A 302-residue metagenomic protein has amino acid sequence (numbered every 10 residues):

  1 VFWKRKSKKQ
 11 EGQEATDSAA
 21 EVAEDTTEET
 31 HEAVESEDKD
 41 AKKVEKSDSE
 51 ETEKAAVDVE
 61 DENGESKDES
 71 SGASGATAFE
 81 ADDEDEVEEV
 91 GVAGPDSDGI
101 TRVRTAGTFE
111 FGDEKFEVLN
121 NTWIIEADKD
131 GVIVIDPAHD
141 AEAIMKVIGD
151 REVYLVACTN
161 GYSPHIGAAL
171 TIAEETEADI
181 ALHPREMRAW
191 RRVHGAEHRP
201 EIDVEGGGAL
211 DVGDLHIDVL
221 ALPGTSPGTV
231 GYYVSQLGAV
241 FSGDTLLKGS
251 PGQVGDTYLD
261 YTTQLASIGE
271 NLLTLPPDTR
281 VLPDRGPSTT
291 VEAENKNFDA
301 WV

Functional and structural regions predicted by a protein language model:
R5-A73: N-terminal intrinsically disordered, low-complexity tails
A23, D38, S74, P227-V302: Metallo-beta-lactamase
H31, K54, G91-V92, F116 (+2 more regions): An N-terminally biased module of ancient metal coordination in phosphate/nucleic-acid-related enzymes
E53-D98, A106, G255: Eukaryotic intrinsically disordered, low-complexity regions enriched in serine, threonine, and proline
P95-R151, G231-G243: Conserved beta-strand hairpin/beta-sheet module of binuclear metal-dependent hydrolase folds, prominently
R104-T122, R191-H194, R199, G249-S250 (+1 more regions): Active-site-proximal loop/helix segment associated with metal-binding centers of metalloenzymes
V118, H139-H216, N297-A300: Active-site HxH/HxHxD metal-binding segment of metal-dependent hydrolases
V134-I135, Y154-Y162, A169, I180-P184 (+4 more regions): Active-site neighborhood of phospho(di)ester-bond hydrolases with catalytic His/Asp-centered motifs
